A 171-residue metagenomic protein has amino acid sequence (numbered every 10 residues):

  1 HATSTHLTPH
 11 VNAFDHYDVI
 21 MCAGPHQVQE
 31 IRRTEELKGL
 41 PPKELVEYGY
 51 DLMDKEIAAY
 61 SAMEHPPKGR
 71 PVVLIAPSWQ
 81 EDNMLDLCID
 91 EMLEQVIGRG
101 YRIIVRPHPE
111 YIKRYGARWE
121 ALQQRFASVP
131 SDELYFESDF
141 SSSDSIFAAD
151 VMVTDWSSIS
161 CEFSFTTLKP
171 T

Functional and structural regions predicted by a protein language model:
H1-I57: Active-site and donor-binding regions of nucleotide-sugar-utilizing enzymes
H1-T5, M92-Q95, T167-T171: A short, gly/pro- and small-residue-rich
N12, D139-T171: A donor-sugar binding/catalytic signature common to diverse glycosyltransferases and related nucleotide-sugar
A13, P66, Q95, S145-I146: Structural alpha-helical scaffold elements that stabilize or flank donor/cofactor-binding regions in carbohydrate
D18, P71, F147-D150: Conserved acidic residues
Q27, Y111, S158-I159: Alpha-helix capping/helix-boundary segments
V46, D51-Q123: Conserved catalytic-core segment of nucleotide-activated headgroup transferases in glycan assembly
W119-S138: Nucleotide-activated donor-binding/catalytic signature segment of Leloir-type glycosyltransferases, i.e., the conserved
